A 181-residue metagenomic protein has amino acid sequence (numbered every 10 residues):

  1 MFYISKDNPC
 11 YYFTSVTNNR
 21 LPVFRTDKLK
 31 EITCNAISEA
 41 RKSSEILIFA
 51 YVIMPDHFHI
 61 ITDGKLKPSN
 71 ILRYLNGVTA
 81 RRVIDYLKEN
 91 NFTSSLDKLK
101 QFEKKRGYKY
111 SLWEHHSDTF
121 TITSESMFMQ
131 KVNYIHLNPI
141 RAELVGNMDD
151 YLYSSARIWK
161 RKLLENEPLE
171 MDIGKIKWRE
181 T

Functional and structural regions predicted by a protein language model:
M1-T181: Short catalytic/metal-binding and nucleic-acid-binding patches
